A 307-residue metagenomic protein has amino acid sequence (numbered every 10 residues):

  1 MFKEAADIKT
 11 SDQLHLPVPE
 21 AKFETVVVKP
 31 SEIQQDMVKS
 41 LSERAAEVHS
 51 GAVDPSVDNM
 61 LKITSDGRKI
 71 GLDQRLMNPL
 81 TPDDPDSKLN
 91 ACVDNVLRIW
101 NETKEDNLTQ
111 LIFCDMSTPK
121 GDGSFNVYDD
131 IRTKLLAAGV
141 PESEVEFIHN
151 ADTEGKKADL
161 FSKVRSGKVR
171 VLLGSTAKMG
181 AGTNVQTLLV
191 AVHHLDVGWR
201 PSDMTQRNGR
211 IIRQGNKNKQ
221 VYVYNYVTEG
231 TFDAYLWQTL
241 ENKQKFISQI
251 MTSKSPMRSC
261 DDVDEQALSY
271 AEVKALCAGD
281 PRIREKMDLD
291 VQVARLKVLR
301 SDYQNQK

Functional and structural regions predicted by a protein language model:
M1-P82, R98-N101, V223-V298: Inter-lobe coupling linker of SF2 helicases/translocases
T25, T109-L111, R170-V171: Residue-level preference for the first positions of well-ordered beta-strands
A52-I63, E105-D129: Conserved strand-helix element at the start of the C-terminal RecA-like helicase core
S117-F147: Conserved helicase motor "Helicase C" RecA-like lobe of SF1/SF2 P-loop NTPases
P141-T176: Conserved helicase ATPase core of P-loop NTP-dependent helicases/translocases
N184-V197, V221-N225: A short beta-strand element within the Helicase C-terminal
R200-N218: Conserved SF2 helicase motif VI
